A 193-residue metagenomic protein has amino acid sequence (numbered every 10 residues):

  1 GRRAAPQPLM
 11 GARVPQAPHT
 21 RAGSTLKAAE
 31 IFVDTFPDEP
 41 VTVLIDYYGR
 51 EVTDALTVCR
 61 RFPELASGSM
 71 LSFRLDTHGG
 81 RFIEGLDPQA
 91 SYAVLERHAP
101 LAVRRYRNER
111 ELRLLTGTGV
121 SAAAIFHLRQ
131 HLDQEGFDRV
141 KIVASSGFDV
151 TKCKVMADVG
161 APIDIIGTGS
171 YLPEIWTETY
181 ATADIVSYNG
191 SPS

Functional and structural regions predicted by a protein language model:
G1-E135, V150-V155, L172: Buried, small/hydrophobic-residue-enriched core segments of structured protein domains
S72-R74, K141-A144: Beta-strand segments within the central parallel beta-sheet cores of soluble alpha/beta enzyme folds
D76, A161-T182: Glycine-rich phosphate-binding active-site loops on the catalytic face of alpha/beta enzymes
E135-F137, F148, D158-G160, T179: A structural signal for short secondary-structure junctions
I142-V150, G169-Y171: Glycine-rich beta-to-alpha transition loops that act as phosphate-gripper elements at the mouths of alpha/beta enzyme
T177-S193: Hydrophobic, secondary-structure "cap" segments at the distal end of domains
